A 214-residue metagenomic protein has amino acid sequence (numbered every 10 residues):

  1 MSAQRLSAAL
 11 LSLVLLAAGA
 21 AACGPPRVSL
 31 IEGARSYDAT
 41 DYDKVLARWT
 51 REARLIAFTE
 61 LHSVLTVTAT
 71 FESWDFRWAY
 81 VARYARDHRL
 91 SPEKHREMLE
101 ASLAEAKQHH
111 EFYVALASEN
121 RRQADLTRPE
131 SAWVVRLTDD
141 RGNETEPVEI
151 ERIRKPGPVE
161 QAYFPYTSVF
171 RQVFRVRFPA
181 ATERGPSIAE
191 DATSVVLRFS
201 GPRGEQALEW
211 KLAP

Functional and structural regions predicted by a protein language model:
M1-L10: Bacterial N-terminal signal peptides that target proteins for export
L11-A17: Hydrophobic helical h-region of N-terminal Sec-dependent signal peptides in bacterial secretory/periplasmic proteins
G19-A22: C-terminal motif of bacterial Sec signal peptides marking the signal peptidase cleavage site
G24-P214: Conserved functional micro-motifs across diverse proteins
